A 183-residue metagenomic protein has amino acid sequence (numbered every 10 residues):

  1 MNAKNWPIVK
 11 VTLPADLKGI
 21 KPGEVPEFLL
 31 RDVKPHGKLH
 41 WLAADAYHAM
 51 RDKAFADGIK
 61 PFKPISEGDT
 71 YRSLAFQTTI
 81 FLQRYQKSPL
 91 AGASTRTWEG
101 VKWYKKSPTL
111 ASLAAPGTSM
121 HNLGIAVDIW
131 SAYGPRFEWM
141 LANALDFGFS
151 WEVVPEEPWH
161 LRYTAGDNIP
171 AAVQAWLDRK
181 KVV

Functional and structural regions predicted by a protein language model:
M1-V183: Cell-envelope/glycan interface and biosynthesis
